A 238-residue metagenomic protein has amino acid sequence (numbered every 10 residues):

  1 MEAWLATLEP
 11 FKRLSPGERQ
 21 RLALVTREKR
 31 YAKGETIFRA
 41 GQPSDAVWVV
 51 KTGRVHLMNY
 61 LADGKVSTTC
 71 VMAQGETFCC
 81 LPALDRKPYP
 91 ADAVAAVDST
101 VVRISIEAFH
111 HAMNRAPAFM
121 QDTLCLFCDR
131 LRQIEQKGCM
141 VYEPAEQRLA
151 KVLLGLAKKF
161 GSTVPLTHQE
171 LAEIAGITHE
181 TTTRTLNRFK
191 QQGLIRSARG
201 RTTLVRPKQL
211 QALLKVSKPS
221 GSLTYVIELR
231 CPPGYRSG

Functional and structural regions predicted by a protein language model:
M1-K33, T77-F78, P82-A83: Cyclic nucleotide-binding regulatory module and flanking cytosolic helices
G34, D45-M58, A73-G75: Glycine- and acidic-residue-biased ligand/ion/polar-headgroup-sensing regions
T36-Q42: Short phosphate-coordinating micro-motif centered on Lys-Gly-acidic
T68-C125: Cyclic-nucleotide recognition modules
A96, N114-H179: Polybasic "coupling" helices that flank or enter modular domains
T167, T203-S222: Short, cationic-aromatic polyanion-contact patches
R188-F189: Basic amphipathic alpha-helical segments that dock to polyanions
G193: Glycine-centered, phosphate/nucleic-acid-interacting loop/turn motifs that mediate DNA/RNA or nucleotide
